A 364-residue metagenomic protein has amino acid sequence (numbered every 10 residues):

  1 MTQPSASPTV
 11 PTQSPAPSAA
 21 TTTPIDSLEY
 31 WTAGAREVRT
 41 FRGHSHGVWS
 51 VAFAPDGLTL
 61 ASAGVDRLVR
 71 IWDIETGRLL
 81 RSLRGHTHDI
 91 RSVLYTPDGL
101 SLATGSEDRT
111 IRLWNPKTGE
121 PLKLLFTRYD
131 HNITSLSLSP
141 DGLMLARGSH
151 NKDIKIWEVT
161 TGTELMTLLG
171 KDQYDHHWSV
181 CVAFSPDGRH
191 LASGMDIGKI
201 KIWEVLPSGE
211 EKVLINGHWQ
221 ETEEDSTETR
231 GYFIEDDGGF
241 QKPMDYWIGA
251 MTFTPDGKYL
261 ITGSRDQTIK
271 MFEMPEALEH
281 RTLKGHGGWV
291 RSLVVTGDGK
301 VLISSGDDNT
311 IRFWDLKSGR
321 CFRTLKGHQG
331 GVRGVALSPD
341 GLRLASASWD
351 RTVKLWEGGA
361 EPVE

Functional and structural regions predicted by a protein language model:
T2-E364: WD40-repeat beta-propeller superdomains and closely related acidic/aromatic-rich repeat-like regions
